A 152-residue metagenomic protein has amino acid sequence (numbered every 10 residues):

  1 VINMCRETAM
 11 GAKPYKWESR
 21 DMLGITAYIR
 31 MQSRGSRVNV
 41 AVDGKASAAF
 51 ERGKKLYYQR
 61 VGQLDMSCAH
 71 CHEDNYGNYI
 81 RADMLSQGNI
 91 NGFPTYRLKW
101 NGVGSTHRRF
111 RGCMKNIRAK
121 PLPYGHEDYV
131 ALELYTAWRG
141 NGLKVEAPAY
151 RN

Functional and structural regions predicted by a protein language model:
V1-K54, G77, L98-P121, Y129 (+1 more regions): Post-cleavage N-terminal segment of exported redox proteins
Y58-G88, K120, R139-A147: Periplasmic/extracellular electron-transfer cofactor-ligation site, primarily the c-type cytochrome heme-c attachment
M84, Y96-L98: Short, surface-exposed, polar/charged, turn-prone segments marking secondary-structure boundaries
N89-P94: Active-site substrate-binding loop specific to GH73 endo-beta-N-acetylglucosaminidase modules in bacterial autolysins
